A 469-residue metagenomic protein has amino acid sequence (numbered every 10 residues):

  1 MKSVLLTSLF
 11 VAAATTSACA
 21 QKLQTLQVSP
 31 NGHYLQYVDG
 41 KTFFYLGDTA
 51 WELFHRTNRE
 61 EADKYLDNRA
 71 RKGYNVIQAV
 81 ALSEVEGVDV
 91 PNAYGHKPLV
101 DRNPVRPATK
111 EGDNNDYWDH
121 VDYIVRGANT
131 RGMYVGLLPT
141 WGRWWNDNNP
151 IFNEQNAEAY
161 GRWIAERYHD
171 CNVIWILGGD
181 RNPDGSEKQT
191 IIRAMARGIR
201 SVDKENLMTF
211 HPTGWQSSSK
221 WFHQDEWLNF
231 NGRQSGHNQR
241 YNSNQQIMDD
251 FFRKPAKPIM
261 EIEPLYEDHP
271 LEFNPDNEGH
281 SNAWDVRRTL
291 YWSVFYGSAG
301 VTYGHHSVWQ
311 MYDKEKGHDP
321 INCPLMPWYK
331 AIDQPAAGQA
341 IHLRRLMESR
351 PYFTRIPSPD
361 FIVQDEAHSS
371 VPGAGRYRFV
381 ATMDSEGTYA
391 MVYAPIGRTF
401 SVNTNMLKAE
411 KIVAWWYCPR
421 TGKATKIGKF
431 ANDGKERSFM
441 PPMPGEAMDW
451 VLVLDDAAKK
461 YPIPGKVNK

Functional and structural regions predicted by a protein language model:
M1-Q21: Bacterial Sec-dependent N-terminal signal peptides
Q21-T25, P462-G465: N-terminal pre-domain segments of enzymes
L23, V28-N242: Active-site mouth of glycoside hydrolases
K72-G73, R131, D170-C171, W227 (+5 more regions): Structured helix-beta-strand junction loops
D225-E315: Catalytic-core region of carbohydrate-active enzymes that cleave or remodel glycosidic bonds
E267-H269, N282-G428, P442-K469: Aromatic- and carboxylate-lined catalytic core of secreted/periplasmic carbohydrate-active enzymes
